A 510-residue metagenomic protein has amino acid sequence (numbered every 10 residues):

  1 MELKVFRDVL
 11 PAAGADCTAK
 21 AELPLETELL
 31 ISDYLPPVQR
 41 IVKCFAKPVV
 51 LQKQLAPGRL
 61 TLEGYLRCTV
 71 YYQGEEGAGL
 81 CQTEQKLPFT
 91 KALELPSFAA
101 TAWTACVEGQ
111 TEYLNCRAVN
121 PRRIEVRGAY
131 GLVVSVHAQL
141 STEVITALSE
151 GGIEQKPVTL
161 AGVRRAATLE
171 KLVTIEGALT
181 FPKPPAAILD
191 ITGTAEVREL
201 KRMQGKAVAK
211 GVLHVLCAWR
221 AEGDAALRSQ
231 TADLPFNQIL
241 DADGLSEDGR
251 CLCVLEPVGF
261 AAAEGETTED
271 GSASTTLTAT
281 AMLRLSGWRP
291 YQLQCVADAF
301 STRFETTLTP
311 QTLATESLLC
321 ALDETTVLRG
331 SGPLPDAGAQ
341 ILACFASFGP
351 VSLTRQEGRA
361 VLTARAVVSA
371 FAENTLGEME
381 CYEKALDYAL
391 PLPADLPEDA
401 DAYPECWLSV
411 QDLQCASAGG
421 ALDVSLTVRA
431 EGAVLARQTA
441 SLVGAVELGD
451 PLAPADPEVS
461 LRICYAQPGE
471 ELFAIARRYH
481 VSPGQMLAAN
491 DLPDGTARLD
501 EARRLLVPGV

Functional and structural regions predicted by a protein language model:
M1-D450, A455-E458: Membrane-lipid interaction segments
G449-A488, P493-V510: Primarily a LysM-type cell-wall glycan-binding module
